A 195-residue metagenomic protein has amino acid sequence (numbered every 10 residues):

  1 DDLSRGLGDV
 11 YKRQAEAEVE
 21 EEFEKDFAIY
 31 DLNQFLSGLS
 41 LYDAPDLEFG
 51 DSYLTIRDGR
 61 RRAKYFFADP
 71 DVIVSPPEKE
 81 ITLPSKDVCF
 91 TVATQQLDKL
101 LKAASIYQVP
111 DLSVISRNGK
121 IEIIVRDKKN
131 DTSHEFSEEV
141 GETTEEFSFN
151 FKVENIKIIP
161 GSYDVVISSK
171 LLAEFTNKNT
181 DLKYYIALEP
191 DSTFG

Functional and structural regions predicted by a protein language model:
D1-Y11: Single conserved hydrophobic/aromatic residue that forms the stacking wall/gate of nucleotide- or nucleobase-binding
D9-I106, P110, S116-G195: DNA polymerase sliding clamps and clamp-related checkpoint/processivity subunits
